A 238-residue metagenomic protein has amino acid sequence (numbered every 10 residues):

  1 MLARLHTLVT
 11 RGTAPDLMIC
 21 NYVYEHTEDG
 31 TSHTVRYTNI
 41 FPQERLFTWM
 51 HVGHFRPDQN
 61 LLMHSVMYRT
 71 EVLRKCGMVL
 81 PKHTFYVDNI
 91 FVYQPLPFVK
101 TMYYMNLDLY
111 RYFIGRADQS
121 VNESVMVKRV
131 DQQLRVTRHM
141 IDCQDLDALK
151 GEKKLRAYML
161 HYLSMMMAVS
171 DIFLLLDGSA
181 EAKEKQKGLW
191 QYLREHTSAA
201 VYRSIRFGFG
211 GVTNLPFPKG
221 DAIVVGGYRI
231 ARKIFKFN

Functional and structural regions predicted by a protein language model:
M1-Y103, Y110, I114-M126: Donor-binding/catalytic cores of nucleotide-activated saccharide and glycerol-phosphate transferases/polymerases
L5, M78, L96-V99, M105 (+6 more regions): Gram-positive cell-envelope targeting signals
K82, A148-K153: Short helix-to-loop capping/linker segments positioned immediately adjacent to catalytic or ligand/cofactor-binding
F91, V136, L163: Catalytic-loop motifs flanking and including active-site residues across diverse enzymes
L107-R116, N122-K150, M166-A199: Catalytic core of nucleotide-sugar-dependent glycosyltransferases
G151-H161: All-alpha amphipathic helical-bundle segments outside canonical DNA-binding/catalytic cores that form hydrophobic
L175-N238: Membrane-interface aromatic/basic loop that binds lipid-linked glycans or pyrophosphate carriers, typified by
